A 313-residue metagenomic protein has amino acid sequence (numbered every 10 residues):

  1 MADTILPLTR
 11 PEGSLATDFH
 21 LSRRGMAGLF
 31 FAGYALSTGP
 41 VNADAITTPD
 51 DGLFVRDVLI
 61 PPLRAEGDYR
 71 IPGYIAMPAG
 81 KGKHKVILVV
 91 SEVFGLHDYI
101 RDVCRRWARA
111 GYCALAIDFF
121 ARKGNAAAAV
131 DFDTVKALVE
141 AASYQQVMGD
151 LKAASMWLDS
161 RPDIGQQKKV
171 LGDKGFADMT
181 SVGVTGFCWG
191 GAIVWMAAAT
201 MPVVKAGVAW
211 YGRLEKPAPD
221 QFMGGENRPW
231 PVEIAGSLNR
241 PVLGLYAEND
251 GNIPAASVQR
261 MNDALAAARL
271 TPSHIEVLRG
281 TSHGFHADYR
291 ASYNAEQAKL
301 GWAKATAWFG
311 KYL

Functional and structural regions predicted by a protein language model:
M1-L21: N-terminal secretory signal peptides
H20-A35: N-terminal export leaders
D44-A79: N-terminal cap/lid segment of alpha/beta-hydrolase-fold proteins
K83-E92: Short beta-strand element of the alpha/beta-hydrolase
F120-Q145, Q167, G284-A287: Cap/lid segment of the alpha/beta-hydrolase catalytic domain
A137-D173: Alpha/beta-hydrolase active-site loop
L238, G244-Y246: Short beta-strand/loop motif that positions the catalytic acidic residue of the alpha/beta-hydrolase fold
L270-L313: C-terminal catalytic histidine-bearing segment of alpha/beta-hydrolase fold enzymes
